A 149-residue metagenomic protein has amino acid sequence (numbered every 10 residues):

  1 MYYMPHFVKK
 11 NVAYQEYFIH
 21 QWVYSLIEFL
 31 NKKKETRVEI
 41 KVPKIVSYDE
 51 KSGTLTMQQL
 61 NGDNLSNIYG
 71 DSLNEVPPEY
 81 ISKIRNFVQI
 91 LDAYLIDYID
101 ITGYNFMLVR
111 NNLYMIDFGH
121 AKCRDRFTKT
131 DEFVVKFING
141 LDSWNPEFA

Functional and structural regions predicted by a protein language model:
M1-S25, F29-K32: ATP-binding glycine-rich loop module of kinase domains
E35, E39-Y80: Conserved structural core of kinase catalytic domains
N61, G103, H120: Short, glycine/acidic-enriched loop or turn micro-motifs at the edges of active sites
E79-Y80, A93-D97, V109-A149: C-lobe/activation-segment region of protein kinase-like
N86-I90: Conserved hydrophobic core/spine positions of the Hanks-type protein kinase catalytic domain
D97-G103: Canonical protein kinase catalytic loop motif
Y104-L108: Hydrophobic residue at the +6 position relative to the catalytic HRD Asp in the kinase catalytic loop
